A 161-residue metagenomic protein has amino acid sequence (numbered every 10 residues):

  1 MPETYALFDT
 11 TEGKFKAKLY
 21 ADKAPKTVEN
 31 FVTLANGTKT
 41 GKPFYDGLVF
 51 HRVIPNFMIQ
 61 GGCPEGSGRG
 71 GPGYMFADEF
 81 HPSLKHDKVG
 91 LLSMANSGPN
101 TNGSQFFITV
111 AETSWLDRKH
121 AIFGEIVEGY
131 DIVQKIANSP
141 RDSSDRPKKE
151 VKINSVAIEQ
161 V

Functional and structural regions predicted by a protein language model:
M1-V161: Cyclophilin-like peptidyl-prolyl cis-trans isomerases
